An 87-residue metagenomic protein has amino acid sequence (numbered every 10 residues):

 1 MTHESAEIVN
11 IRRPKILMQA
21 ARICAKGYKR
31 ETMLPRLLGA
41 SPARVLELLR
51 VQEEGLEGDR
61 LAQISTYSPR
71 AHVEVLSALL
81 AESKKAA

Functional and structural regions predicted by a protein language model:
M1-R44: Long, non-catalytic architectural segments outside compact domain cores
T2, Y28, Q52-E57, A71: Basic, alpha-helical nucleic-acid-binding regions used in initiation and control of genome expression
S41-E54: Short amphipathic alpha-helical heptad-repeat segments
G55-A87: Short, compact, well-ordered microdomains
